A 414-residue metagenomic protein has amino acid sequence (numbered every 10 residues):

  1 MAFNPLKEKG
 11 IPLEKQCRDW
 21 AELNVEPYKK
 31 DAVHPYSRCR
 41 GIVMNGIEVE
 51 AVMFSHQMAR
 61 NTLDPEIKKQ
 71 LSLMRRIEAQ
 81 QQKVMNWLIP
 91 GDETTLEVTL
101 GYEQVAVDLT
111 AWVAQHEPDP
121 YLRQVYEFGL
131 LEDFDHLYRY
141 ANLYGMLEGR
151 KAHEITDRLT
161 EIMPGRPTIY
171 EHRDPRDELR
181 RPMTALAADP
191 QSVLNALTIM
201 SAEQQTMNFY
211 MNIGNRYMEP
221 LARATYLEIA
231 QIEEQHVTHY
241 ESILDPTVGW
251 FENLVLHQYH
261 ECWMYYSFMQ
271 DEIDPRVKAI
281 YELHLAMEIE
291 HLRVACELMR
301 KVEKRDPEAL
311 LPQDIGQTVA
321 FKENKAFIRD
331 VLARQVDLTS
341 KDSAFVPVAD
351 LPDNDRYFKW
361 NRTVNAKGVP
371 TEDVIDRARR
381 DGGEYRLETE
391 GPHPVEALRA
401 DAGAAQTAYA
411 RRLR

Functional and structural regions predicted by a protein language model:
M1-R414: Non-heme di-metal
